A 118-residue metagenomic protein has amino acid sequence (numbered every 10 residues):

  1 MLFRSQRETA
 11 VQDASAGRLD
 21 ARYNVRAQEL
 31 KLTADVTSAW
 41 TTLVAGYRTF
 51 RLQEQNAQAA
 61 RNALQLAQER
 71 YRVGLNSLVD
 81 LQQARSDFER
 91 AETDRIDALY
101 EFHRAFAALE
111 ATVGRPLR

Functional and structural regions predicted by a protein language model:
M1-Q58, N62-Q65, D97-Y100: Sec/SRP-type N-terminal targeting helices
G46, Q55-R115: Short segments within alpha-helical structural elements
R118: Conserved catalytic loops of ABC-family nucleotide-binding domains
